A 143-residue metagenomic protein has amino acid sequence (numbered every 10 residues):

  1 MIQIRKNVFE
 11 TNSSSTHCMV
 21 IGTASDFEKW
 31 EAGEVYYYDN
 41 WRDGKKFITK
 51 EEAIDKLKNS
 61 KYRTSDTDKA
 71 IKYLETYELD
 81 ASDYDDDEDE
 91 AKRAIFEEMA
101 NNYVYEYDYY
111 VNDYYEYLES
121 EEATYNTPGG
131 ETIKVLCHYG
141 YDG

Functional and structural regions predicted by a protein language model:
M1-D26, C137-D142: Short, extreme N-terminal segment that most often corresponds to the first beta-strand
E10, S15, Y37, E78-A81: Intrinsically disordered, low-complexity peptide-like regions
S13, T23, E34, K45 (+2 more regions): Intrinsically disordered, low-complexity regions
H17, D26, Y37, I48 (+1 more regions): Intrinsically disordered, low-complexity, compositionally biased regions/tails
V20, E31, R42, T127-P128 (+1 more regions): Intrinsically disordered, low-complexity segments enriched in small/polar residues
K29-T49: Charged, amphipathic alpha-helical linkers/stalks
K46-G140: Low-complexity intrinsically disordered segments
